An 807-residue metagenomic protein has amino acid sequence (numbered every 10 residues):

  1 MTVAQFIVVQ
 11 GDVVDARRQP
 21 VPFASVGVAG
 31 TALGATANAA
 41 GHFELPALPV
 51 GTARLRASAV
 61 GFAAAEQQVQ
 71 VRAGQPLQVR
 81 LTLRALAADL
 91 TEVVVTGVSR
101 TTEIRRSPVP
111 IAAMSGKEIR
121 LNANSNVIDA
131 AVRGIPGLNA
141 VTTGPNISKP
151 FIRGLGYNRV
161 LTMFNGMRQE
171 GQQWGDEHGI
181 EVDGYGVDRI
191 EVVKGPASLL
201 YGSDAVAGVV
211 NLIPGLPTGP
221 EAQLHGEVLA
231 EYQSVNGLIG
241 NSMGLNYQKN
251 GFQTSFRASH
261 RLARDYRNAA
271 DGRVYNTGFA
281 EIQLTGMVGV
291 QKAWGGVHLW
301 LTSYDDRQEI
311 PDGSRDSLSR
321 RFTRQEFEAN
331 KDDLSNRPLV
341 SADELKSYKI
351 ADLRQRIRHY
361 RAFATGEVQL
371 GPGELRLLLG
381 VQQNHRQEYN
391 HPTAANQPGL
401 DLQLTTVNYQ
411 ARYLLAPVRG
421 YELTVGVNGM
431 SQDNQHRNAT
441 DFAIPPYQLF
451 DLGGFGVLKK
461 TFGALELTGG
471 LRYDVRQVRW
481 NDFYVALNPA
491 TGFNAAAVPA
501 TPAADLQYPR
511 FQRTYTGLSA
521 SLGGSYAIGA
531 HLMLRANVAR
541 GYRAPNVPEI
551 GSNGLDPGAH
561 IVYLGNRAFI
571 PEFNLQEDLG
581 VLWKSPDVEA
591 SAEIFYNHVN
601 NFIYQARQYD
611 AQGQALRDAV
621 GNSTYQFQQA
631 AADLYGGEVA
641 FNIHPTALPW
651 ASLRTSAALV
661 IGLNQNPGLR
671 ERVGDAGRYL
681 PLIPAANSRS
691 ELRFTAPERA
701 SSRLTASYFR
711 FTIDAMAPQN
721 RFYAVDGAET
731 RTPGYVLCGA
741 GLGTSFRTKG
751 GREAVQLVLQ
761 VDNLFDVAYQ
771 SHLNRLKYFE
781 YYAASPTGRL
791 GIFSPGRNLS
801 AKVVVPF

Functional and structural regions predicted by a protein language model:
D12-Q19, A24-A29, S58-F62, R72 (+1 more regions): Short, acidic, small-residue-rich periplasmic hinge/interaction motif at the N-terminus of Gram-negative outer-membrane
E44-A47, A140, R168-K194, G219: Short acidic/polar hinge/loop motifs at secondary-structure boundaries that mediate gating or recognition
L77-L81, V127-A131, N146-F151, M163 (+4 more regions): N-terminal periplasmic accessory domains that precede and gate Gram-negative outer-membrane beta-barrel machines
G171, G186-D188, L199-A270, N276-L284 (+4 more regions): Outer-membrane beta-barrel translocator/receptor signature
A263, Y275, G295-V368, Q383-T406 (+2 more regions): Flexible loop and strand-edge segments within Gram-negative outer membrane beta-barrel domains
D343, S347-R361, P446-L449, P499-A527 (+5 more regions): Outer-membrane beta-barrel signature, preferentially recognizing the C-terminal barrel domain of Gram-negative
F595-V599, I603, Q608-Q612, L616-Q719: Gram-negative outer-membrane beta-barrel transporters
V599-N601, Q605, Y635, A715-F722 (+1 more regions): C-terminal beta-signal and adjacent terminal beta-strands/loops of Gram-negative outer-membrane beta-barrel proteins
